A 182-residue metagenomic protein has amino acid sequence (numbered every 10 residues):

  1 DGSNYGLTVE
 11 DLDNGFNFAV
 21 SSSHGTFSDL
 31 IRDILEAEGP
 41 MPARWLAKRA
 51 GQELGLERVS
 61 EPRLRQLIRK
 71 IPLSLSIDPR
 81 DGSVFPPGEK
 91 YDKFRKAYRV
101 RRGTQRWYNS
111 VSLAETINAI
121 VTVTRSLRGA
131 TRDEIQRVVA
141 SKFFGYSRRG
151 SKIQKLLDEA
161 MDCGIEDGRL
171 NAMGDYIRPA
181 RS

Functional and structural regions predicted by a protein language model:
D1-S182: C-terminal non-catalytic scaffold/interaction domains in large multidomain proteins
